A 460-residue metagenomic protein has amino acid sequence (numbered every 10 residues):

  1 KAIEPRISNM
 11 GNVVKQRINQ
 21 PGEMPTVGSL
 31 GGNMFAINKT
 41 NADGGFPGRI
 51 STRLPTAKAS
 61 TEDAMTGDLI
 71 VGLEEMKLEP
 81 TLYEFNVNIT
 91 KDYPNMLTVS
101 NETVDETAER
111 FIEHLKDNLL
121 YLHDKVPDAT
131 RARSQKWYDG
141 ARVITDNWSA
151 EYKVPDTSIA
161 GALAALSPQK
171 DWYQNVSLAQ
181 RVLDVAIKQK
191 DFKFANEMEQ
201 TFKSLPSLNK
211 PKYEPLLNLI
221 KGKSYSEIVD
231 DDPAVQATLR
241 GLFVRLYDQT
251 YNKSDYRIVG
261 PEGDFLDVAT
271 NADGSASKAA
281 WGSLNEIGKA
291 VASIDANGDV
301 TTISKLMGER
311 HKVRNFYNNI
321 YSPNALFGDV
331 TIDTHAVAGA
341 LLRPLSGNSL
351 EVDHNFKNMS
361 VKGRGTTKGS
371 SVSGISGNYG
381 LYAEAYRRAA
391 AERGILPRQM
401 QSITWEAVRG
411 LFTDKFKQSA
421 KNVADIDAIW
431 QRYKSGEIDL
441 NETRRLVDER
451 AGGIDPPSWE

Functional and structural regions predicted by a protein language model:
K1, P5, G22, I37-K39: Small-residue-rich, membrane-active alpha-helical segments
I3, I7-M10, V14: Composition-driven recognition of long, low-complexity, acid-poor segments enriched in small hydrophobic and small
V14-R17, P21-M34, G45-E460: HhH-family (HhH-GPD) DNA N-glycosylase catalytic core used in base-excision repair
